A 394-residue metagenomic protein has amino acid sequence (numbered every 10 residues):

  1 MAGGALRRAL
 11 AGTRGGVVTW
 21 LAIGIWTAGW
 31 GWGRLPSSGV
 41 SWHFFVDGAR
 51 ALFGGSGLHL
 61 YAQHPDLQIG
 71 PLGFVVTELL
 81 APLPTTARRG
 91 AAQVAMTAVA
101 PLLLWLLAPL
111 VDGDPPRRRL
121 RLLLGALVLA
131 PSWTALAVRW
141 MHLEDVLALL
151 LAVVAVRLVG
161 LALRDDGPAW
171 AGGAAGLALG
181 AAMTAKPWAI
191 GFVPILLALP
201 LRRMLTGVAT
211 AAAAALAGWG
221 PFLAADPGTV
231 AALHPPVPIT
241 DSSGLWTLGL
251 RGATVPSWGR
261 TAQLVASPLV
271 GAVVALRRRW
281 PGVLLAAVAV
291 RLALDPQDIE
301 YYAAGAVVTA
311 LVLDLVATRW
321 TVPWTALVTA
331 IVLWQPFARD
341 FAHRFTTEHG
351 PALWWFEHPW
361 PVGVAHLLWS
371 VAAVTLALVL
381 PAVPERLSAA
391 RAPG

Functional and structural regions predicted by a protein language model:
M1-V156, G160-D165, P200-Y302, L311 (+2 more regions): Primarily membrane-embedded glycan-assembly and transfer machineries that use lipid-linked glycans
P116-R119, A169, G173, W320-W324: Internal alpha-helical transmembrane segments of multi-pass membrane proteins
L151, W170-L177, A286: Alpha-helical membrane-protein architecture signal
A155, A162, G173-A175, A182: Small-residue hotspots
L177-A198, A293-Y302: Transmembrane helices and adjacent periplasmic/lumenal helix-loop junctions of polyprenol-phosphate-dependent
M204-L205, D314-W324: Membrane-interface alpha-helices
V308-A317, L368-V379: Transmembrane alpha-helices of multi-pass inner-membrane enzymes
W320-A342: Hydrophobic membrane-spanning alpha-helices of multi-pass integral membrane proteins
